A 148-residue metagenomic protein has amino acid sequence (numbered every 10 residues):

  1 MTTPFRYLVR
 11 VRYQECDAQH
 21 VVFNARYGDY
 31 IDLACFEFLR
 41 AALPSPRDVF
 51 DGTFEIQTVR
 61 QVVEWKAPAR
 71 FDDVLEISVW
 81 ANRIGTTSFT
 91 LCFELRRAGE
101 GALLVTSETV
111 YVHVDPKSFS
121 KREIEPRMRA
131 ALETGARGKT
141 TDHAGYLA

Functional and structural regions predicted by a protein language model:
M1-E76, N82-A148: Terminal targeting signals and extreme-terminal segments of soluble enzymes
